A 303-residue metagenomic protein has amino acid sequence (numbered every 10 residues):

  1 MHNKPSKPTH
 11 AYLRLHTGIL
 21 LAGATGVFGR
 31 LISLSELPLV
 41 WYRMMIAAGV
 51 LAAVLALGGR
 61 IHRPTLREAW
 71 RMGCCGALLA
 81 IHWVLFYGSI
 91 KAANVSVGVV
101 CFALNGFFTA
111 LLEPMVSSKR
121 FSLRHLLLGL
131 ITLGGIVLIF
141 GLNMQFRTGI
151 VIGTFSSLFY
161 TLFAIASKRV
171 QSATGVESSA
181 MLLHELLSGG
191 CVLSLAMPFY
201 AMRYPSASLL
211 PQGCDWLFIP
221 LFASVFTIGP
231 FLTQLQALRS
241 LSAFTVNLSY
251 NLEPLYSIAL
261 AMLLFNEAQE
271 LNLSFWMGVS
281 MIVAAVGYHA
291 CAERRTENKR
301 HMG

Functional and structural regions predicted by a protein language model:
M1-W41, A77, I81, L85 (+3 more regions): Glycine-/small-residue-enriched transmembrane alpha-helix faces in small-molecule transporters and effluxers
P8-A11, S33-W41, P64-E68, G141-F159 (+2 more regions): Juxtamembrane helix-entry segments on the extracytoplasmic side of multipass membrane proteins
Y12, V99-L104, S167-G190, T227-L263: Helix-helix packing/entry segments at the starts of transmembrane helices
L20-A24, F28-L31, V54, G73-G88 (+6 more regions): Hydrophobic alpha-helical transmembrane segments of multi-pass membrane transport proteins, especially secondary
I32, L39, S89, M115-S117 (+6 more regions): Hydrophobic/aromatic residues within transmembrane alpha-helices of multi-pass small-molecule transporters
M44, N251-G303: C-terminal-most transmembrane helix of multi-pass membrane proteins
L51, G73, F121-G141, N272-E293: Hydrophobic transmembrane alpha-helices of multi-pass small-molecule transport proteins
A53-G58, N105-L127, L255-F275: C-terminal transmembrane-helix exit sites in multi-pass transporters
